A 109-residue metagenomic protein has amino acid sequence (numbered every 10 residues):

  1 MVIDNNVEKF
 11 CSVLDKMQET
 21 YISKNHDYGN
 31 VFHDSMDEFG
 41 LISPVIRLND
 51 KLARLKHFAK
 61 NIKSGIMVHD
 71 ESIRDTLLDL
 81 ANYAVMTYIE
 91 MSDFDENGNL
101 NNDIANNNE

Functional and structural regions predicted by a protein language model:
M1-E109: Intrinsically disordered, low-complexity regulatory regions that flank transcription factor DNA-binding cores
